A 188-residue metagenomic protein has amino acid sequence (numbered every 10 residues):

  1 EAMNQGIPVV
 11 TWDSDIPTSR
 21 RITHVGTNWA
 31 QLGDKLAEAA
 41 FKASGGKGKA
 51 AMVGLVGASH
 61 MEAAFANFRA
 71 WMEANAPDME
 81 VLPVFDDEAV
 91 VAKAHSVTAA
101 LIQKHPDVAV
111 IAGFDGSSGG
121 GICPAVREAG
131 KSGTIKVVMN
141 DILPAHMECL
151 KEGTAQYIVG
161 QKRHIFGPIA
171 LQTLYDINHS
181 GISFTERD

Functional and structural regions predicted by a protein language model:
E1-D188: A residue-level marker of the well-folded mature domains of exported/periplasmic proteins
